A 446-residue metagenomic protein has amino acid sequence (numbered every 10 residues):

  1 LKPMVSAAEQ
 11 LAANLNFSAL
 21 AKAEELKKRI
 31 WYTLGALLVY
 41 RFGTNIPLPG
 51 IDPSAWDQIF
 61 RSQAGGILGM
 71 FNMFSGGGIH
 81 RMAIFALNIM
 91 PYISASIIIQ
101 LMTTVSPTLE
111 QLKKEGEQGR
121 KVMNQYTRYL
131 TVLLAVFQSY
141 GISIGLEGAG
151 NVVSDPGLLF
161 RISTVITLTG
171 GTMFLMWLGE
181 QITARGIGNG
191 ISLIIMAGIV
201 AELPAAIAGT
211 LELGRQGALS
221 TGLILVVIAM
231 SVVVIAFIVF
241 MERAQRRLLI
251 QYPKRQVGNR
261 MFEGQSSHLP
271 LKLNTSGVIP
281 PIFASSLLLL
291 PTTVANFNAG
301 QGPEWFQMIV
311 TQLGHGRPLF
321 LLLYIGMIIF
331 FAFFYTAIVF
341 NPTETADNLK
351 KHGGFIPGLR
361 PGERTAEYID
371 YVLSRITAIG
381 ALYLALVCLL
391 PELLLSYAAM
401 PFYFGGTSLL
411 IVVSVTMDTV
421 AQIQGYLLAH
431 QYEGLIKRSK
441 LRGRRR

Functional and structural regions predicted by a protein language model:
K2-K113, Q118-R446: N-terminal cationic and glycine-rich segments that engage phosphates or anionic surfaces
